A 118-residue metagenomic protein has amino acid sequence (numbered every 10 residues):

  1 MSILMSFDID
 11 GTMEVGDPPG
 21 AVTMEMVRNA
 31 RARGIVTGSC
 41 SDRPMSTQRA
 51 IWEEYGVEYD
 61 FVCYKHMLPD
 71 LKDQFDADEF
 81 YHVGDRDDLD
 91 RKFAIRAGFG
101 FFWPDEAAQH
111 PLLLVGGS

Functional and structural regions predicted by a protein language model:
S2-K65: Alpha-helical substrate-recognition element adjacent to the catalytic core
V36, E79, G100: Residues at the starts of beta-strands that form the adenosine-phosphate
S41, V83-G84, D105: Short beta-strand/turn micro-motifs composed of small residues that flank or help shape donor/cofactor-binding pockets
S46-Q48, L89-R91, H110-P111: Short catalytic/ligand-binding loop motif for oxyanion handling, primarily in non-cytosolic enzymes, centered on
A50-W52, D73, L113-S118: Short secondary-structure transition/capping segments
Y64-D88: Conserved Lys-Pro-Asp/Glu-containing loop-to-beta segment of HAD-superfamily phosphomonoesterases, centered on
R86-F101: Acidic, divalent-metal-coordinating active-site segment for phosphoryl/phosphodiester hydrolysis, typified by short
G98-S118: Acidic, PIN/NYN-like endoribonuclease modules and their adjacent C-terminal/linker elements
